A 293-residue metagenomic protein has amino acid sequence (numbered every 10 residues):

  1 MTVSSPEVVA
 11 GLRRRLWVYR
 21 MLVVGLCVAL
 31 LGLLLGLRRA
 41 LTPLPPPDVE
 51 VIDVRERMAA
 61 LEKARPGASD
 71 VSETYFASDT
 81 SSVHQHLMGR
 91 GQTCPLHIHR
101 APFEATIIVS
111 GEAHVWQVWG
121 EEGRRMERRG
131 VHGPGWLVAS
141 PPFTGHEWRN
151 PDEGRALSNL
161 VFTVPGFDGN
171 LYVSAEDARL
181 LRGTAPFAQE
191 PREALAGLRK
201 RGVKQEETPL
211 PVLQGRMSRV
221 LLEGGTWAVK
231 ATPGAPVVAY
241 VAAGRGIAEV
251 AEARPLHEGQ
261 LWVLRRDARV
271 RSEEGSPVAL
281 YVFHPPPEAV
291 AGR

Functional and structural regions predicted by a protein language model:
T2-R14: Juxtamembrane low-complexity tails/linkers enriched in Ser/Thr-Pro and polybasic
L12-Q85, T93-L96, M126-G133, G169-V229 (+1 more regions): A short, N-terminal "cap"/entry segment at the start of jelly-roll beta-barrel domains of the cupin/DSBH fold
T74-Y75, C94-R100, Q117, R128-G130 (+5 more regions): Short histidine-centered beta-strand/loop micro-motifs that create catalytic or ligand/metal-coordination sites
H84-Q85, V115-Q117, N159, R219 (+2 more regions): Short hydrophobic/aromatic-rich beta-strand segments that constitute the beta-sheet cores of beta-sandwich/beta-barrel
T93-P95, H114, W136-W148, D168-G169 (+2 more regions): Histidine-centered metal-chelating micro-motifs
A101-H114, V118-E122, P233-A251: Glycine- and acidic-residue-biased ligand/ion/polar-headgroup-sensing regions
A105, A139, G154-Y172, S276-G292: A short hydrophobic beta-strand segment most commonly corresponding to one strand of the jelly-roll/cupin
W119-F143, V250-R269: Short acidic-glycine-tyrosine-enriched beta hairpin
